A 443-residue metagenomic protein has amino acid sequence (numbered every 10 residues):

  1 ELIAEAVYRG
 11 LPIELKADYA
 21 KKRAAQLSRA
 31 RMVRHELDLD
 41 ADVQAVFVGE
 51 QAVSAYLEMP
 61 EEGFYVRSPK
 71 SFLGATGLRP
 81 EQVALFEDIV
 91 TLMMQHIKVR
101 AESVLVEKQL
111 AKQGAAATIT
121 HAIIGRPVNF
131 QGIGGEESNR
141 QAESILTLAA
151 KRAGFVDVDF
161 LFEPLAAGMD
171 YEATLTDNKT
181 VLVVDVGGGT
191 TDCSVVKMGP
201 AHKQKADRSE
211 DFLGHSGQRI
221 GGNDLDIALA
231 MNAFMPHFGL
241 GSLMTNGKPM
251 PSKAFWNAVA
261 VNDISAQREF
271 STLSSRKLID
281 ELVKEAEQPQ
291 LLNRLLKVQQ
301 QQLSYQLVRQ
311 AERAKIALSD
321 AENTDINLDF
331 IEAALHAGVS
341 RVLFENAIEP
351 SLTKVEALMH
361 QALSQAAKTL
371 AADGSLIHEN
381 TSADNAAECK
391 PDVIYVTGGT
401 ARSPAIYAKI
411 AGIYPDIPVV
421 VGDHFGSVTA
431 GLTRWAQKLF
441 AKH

Functional and structural regions predicted by a protein language model:
E1-L78, G221-P251, V259: Early-domain small/polar-rich strand-loop-helix modules and first-structured segments of the mature chain
Q44, V53, L57-V183, Q204 (+1 more regions): Nucleotide/phosphate-binding catalytic cleft detector across ATP-hydrolyzing and phosphate-transferring enzymes
L92-Q113, P164-T176, Q310, A314-L318 (+3 more regions): Phosphate/ATP-binding catalytic cores across multiple sugar-kinase/actin-like superfamilies, primarily ASKHA
L110-P127, T245-P249, A258, T369-G399: Short glycine-rich phosphate-binding loop at a beta-alpha junction
A122-N139, Q299, L303-S304, D384-I410 (+1 more regions): Glycine-rich phosphate-binding loops at beta-strand->alpha-helix junctions
P127, V183-D192, V196, G221-N223 (+1 more regions): A short acidic Gly-Thr/Ser loop motif
A153-L161, A408-R434: Conserved phosphate-binding/catalytic loops in two-lobed NTP-binding clefts
K197-E332: Phosphate-binding glycine-rich/basic clefts of nucleotide- and phosphate-handling proteins, predominantly
